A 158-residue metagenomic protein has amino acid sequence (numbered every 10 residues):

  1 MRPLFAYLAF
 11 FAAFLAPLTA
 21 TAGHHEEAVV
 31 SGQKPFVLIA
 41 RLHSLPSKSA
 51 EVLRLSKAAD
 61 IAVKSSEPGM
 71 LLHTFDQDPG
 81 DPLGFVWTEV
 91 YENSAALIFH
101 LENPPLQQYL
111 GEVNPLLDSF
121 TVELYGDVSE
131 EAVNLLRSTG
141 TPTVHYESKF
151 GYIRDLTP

Functional and structural regions predicted by a protein language model:
M1-L4: Positively charged n-region of N-terminal signal peptides that target proteins for export
Y7-P17: Bacterial N-terminal signal peptides
A20-F85, E92-E102, L116-P158: Short S/T/G/P-rich N-terminal loop/turn motif that feeds into the first structured element of a domain
Y109-V113: Amphipathic alpha-helical coiled-coil segments
